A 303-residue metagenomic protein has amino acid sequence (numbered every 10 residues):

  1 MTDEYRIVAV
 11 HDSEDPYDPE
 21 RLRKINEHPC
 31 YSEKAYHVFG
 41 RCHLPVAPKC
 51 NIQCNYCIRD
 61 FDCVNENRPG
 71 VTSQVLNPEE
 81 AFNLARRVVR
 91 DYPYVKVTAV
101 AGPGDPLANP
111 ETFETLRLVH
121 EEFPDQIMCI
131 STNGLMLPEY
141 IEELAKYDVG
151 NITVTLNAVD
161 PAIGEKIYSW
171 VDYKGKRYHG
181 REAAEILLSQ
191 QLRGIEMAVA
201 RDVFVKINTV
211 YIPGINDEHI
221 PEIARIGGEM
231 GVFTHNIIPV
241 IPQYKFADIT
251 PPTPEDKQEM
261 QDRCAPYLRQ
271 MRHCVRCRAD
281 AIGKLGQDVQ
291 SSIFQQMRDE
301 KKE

Functional and structural regions predicted by a protein language model:
M1-P45, R59-S73, R87, D91-Y94 (+2 more regions): N-terminal [4Fe-4S]-dependent radical SAM core
L22-K34, V38, L76, A85-P106 (+1 more regions): Conserved N-terminal glycine/acidic-rich loop preference
A47-N51, G104, N157-D160: Short glycine-enriched loops at secondary-structure junctions
C50, C54-I58: The canonical Cys-X-X-Cys-His
R68-Q74, Y168-V171, G180-R181, I249-P252: Short glycine-enriched, charge-decorated loop/helix-capping segments at active-site entrances that position
L107-I238, Q243: Conserved AdoMet/S-adenosylmethionine-binding subsite of the radical SAM
E255-E303: C-terminal accessory regions of radical SAM enzymes
